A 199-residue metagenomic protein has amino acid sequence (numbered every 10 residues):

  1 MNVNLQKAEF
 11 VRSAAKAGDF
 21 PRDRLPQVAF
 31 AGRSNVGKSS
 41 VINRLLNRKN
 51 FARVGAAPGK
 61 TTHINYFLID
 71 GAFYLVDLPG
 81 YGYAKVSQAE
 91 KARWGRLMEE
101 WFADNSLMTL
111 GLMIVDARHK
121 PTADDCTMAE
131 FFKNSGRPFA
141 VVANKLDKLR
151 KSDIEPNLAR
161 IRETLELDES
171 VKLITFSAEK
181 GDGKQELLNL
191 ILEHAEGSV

Functional and structural regions predicted by a protein language model:
M1-K85, E196-S198: Conserved G1/Walker A P-loop phosphate-binding module
L5-A17, K148-V199: Canonical P-loop GTPase G-domain recognition
P21, N65, V86-S87, P121-C126 (+2 more regions): Short, well-ordered secondary-structure micro-motifs
R24-L25, L45, Q88-K91, C126-E130 (+2 more regions): Short, glycine/charged-enriched secondary-structure capping and boundary segments
L45-K49, F102, L165, I191: Hydrophobic aliphatic residues
F67, N144, L187: Residue-level signal for inorganic ion chemistry
Y81-K91, R118, D147-R150: Flexible beta-alpha connector loops of hexameric P-loop NTPases
R96-V171: Conserved C-terminal guanine-recognition region of P-loop GTPase G domains, centered on the G4
